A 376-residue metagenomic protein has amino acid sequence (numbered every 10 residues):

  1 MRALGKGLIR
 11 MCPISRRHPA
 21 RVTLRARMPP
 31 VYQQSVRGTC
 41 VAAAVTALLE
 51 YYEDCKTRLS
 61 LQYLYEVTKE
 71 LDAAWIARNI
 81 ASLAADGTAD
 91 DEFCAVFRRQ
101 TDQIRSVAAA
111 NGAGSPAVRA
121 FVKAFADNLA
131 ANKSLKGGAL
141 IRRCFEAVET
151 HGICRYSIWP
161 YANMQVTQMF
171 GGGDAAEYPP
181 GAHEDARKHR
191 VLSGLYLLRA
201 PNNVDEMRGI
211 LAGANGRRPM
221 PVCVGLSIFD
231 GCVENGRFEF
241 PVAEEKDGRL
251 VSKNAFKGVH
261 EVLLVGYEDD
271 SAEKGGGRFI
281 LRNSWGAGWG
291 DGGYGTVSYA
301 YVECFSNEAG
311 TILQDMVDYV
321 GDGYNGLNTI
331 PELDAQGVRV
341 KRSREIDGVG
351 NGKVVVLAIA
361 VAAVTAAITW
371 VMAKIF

Functional and structural regions predicted by a protein language model:
M1-R27: Non-catalytic, low-structured ubiquitin/UBL-interacting segments
G7, R16, V31-Y32, V41-L59: Near-N-terminal "mature-domain entry" segment
S15-A20, V36, A42, T46-E50 (+3 more regions): Predominantly the structural core of cysteine protease catalytic domains
T23-L24, E50-V67, K274-G275: Phosphate-handling active-site elements
A26-S35: Immediate flanking context of iron-sulfur cluster ligation sites
N351-A360: Short, hydrophobic alpha-helical membrane anchors of single-pass surface/secreted proteins
I359-T369: Core hydrophobic alpha-helical transmembrane segments of single-pass membrane proteins
W370-F376: Juxtamembrane boundary at the C-terminal end of a transmembrane helix
